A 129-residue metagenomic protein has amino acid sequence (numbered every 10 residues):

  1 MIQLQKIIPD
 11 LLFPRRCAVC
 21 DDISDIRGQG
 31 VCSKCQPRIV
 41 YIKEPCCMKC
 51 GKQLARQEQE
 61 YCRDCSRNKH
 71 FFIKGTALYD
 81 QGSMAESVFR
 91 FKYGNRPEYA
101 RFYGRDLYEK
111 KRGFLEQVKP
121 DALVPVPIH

Functional and structural regions predicted by a protein language model:
M1-H129: Glycine-rich phosphate/pyrophosphate-handling loop used in enzymes and phosphotransfer proteins
